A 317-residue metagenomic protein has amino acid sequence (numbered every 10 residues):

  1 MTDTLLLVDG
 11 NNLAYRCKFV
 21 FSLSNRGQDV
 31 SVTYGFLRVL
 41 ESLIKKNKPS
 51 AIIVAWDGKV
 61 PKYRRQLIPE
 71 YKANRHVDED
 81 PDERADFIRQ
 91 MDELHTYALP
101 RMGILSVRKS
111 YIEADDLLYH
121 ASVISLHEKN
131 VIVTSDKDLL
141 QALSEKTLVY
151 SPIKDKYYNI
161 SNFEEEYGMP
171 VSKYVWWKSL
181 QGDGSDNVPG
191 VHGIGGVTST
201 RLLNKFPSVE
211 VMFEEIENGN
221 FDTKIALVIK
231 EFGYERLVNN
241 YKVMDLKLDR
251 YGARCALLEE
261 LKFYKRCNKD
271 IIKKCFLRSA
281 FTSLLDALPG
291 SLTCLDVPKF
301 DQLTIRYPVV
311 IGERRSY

Functional and structural regions predicted by a protein language model:
T2, K46-W56, D82-E83, G103-S106 (+2 more regions): Non-catalytic nucleic-acid-binding/docking modules located in mid-to-C-terminal regions of nucleic-acid enzymes
T2-V133, L139-Y157, N239, D245-F263 (+1 more regions): Noncatalytic, basic helical substrate-engagement surface that gates or grips nucleic-acid strands
